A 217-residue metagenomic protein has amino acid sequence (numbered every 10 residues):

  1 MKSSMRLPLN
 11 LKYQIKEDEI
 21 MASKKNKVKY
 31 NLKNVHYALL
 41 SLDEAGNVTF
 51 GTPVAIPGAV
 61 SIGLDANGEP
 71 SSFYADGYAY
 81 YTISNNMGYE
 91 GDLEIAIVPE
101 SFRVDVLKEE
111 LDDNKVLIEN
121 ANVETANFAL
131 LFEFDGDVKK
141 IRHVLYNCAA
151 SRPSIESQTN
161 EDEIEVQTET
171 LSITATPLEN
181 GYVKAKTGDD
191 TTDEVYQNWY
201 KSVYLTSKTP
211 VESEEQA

Functional and structural regions predicted by a protein language model:
M1-I20: Short, Lys/Arg-enriched N-terminal segments with co-localized hydrophobic residues within the first ~10-30 amino acids
K16, Y37-L39, K186: Short beta-strand segments and strand-loop junctions that repeat across beta-rich extracellular domains
D18-E19, E44-N47, E194-S202: Polar/charged alpha-helical tracts
M21-V28, H36-E44, T125-F134, K140 (+1 more regions): Short, structured interface segments that constitute the first stable element of a domain
A22-R103, A150-T168: Solvent-exposed edge beta-strands and adjacent loop segments that serve as assembly or binding interfaces
G51-A55, R142-C148, K184-D189: Short amphipathic beta-strand/extended segments with alternating polar/hydrophobic composition
Y81-Y146: Structured, beta-strand-rich domain cores that present glycine/charged loop surfaces used to bind extended ligands
R152-A217: Mixed-charge, glycine-accented linear interaction segment located at domain edges/termini
